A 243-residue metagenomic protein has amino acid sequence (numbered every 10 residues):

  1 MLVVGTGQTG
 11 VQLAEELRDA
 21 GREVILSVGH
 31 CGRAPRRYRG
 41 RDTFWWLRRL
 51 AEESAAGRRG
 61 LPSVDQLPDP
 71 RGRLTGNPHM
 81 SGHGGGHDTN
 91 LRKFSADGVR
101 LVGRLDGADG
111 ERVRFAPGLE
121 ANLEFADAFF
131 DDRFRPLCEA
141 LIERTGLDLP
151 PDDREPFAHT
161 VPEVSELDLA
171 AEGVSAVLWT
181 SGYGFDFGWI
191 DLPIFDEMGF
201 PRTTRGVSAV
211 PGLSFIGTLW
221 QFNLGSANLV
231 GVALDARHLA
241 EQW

Functional and structural regions predicted by a protein language model:
M1-W243: Flavin (primarily FAD) cofactor-binding/catalytic cores of flavoenzymes
